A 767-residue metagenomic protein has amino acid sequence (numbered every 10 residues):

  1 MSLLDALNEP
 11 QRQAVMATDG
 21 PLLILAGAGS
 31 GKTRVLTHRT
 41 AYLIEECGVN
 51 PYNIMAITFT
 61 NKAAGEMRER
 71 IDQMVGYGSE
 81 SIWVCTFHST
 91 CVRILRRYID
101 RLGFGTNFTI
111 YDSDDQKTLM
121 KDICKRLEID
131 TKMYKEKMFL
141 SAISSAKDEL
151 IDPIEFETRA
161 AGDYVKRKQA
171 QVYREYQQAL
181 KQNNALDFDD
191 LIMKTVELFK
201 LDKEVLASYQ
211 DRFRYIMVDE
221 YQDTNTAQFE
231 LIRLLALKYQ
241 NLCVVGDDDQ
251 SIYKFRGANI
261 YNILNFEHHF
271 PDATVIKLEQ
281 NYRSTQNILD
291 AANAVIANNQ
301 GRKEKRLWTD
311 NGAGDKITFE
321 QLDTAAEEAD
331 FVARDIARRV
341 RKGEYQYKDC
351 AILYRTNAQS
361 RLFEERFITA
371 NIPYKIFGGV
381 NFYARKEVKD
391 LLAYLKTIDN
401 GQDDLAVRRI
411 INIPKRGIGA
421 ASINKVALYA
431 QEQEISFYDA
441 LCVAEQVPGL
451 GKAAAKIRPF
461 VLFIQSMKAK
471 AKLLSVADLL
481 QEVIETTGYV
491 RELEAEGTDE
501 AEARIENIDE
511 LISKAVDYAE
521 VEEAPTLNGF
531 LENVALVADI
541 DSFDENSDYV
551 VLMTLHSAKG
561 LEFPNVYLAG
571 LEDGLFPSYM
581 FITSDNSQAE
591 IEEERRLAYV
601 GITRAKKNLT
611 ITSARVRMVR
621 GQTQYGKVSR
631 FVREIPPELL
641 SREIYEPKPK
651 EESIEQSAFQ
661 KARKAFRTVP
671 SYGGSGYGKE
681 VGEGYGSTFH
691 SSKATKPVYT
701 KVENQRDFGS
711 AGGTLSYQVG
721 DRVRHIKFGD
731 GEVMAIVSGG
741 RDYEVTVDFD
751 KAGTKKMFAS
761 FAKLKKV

Functional and structural regions predicted by a protein language model:
L3-A6, Y42, V218, T226-L322 (+2 more regions): Conserved RecA-like helicase ATPase core segment that couples NTP binding/hydrolysis to strand translocation
L4-D19, A227: N-terminal pre-P-loop "Q-motif" helix
D19-L22, T40-Y215, L237-Q240, I260 (+12 more regions): A basic/glycine-biased coupling hinge at the interface between accessory DNA-binding modules
G20-H38: Walker A/P-loop
A28, F213-T224, Q228, D248-D249 (+3 more regions): Conserved Walker B
S30-L36, I99, P271-T274, E279-P373 (+5 more regions): Helicase P-loop NTPase motor core
T158, G162, Q346, S360-I372 (+4 more regions): Conserved helicase C-terminal RecA-like lobe
L571-G753, F761-K766: C-terminal accessory regions
